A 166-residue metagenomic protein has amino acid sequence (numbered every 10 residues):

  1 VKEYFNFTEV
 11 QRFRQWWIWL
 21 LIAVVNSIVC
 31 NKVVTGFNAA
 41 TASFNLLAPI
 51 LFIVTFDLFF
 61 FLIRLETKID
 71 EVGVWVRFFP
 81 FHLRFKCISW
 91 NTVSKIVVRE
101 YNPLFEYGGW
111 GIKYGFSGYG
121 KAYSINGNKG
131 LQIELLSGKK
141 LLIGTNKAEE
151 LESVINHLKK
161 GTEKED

Functional and structural regions predicted by a protein language model:
V1-A40, A122, H157, E165-D166: N-terminal membrane-targeting/pre-transmembrane regions
E3, Y119-D166: A membrane-cytosol interface segment of integral membrane proteins
N26-V33, T55-I63: Hydrophobic membrane-targeting signal helices
A39-L51: Hydrophobic alpha-helical transmembrane segments
F56-G73, F78, L83: Transmembrane-cytosolic junction motif
K68, C87, L142-T145: Short aromatic/basic micro-patch
E71, W90, A148: ATP/adenylate-binding site constellation spanning eukaryotic-like Ser/Thr protein kinases, ABC-transporter
R77-K139: Non-transmembrane, membrane-adjacent beta-strand/coil modules in membrane-associated proteins and peripheral
